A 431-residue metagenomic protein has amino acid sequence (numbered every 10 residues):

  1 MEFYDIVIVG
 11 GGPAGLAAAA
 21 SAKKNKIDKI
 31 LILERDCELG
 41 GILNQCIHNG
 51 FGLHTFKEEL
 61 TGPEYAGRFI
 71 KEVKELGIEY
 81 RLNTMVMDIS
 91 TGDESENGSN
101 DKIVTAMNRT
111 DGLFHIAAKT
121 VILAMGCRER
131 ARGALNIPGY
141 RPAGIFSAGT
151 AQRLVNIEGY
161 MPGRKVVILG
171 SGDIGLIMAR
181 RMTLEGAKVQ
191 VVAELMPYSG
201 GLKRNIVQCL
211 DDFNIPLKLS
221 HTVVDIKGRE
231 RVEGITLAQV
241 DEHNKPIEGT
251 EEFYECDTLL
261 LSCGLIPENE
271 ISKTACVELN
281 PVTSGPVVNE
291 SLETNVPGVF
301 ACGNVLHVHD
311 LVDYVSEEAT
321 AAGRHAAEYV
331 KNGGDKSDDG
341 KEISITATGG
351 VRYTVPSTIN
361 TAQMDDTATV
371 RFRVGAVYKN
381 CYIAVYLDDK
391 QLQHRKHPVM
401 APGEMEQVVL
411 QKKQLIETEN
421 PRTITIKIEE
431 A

Functional and structural regions predicted by a protein language model:
M1-V9, A66-K165, D241-G249, L260 (+1 more regions): FAD-binding core/adjacent interface of flavoenzyme oxidoreductases
Y4-R68, E72, L76, R153 (+2 more regions): Beta1-alpha1 glycine-rich phosphate/pyrophosphate-binding loop at the start of Rossmann-like nucleotide-binding domains
V73-A106, T183-E270, D366-V399: A Rossmann-like FAD-binding core segment of flavoenzymes
F114, T120-L217, V224-K227, R231 (+1 more regions): Predominantly flavin-linked oxidoreductase catalytic cores and closely associated redox partners
L123, I145-V155, T258-H309: FAD-site-proximal beta/loop scaffold in flavoenzymes
D313, A321, H325-R395: Mid-to-C-terminal Rossmann-like scaffold of FAD/NAD(P)H-dependent oxidoreductases
I383, K413-A431: Short, aromatic- and glycine-rich surface loops/edge beta-strands on solvent-exposed regions
G403-L415: Exposed aromatic-hydrophobic patches
